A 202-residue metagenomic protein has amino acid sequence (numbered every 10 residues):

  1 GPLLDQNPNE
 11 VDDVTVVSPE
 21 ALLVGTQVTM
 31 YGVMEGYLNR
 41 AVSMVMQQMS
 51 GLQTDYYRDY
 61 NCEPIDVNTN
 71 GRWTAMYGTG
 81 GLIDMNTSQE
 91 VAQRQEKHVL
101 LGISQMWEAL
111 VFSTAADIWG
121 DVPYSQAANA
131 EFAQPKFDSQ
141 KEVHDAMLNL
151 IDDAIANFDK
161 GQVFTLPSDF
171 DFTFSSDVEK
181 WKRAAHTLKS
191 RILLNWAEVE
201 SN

Functional and structural regions predicted by a protein language model:
G1-G51: Membrane-proximal, proline-rich intrinsically disordered regions
V17-E20, G51-N202: Structured, solvent-exposed acidic/aromatic patches
